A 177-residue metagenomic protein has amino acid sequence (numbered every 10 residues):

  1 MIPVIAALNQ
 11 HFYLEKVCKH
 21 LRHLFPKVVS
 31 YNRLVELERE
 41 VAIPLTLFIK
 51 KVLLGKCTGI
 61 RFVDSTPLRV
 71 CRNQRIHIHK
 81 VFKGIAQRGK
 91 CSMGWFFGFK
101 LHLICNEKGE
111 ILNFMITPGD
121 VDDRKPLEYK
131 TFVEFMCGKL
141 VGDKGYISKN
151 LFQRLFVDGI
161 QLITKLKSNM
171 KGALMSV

Functional and structural regions predicted by a protein language model:
M1-V177: Short alpha-helical elements
